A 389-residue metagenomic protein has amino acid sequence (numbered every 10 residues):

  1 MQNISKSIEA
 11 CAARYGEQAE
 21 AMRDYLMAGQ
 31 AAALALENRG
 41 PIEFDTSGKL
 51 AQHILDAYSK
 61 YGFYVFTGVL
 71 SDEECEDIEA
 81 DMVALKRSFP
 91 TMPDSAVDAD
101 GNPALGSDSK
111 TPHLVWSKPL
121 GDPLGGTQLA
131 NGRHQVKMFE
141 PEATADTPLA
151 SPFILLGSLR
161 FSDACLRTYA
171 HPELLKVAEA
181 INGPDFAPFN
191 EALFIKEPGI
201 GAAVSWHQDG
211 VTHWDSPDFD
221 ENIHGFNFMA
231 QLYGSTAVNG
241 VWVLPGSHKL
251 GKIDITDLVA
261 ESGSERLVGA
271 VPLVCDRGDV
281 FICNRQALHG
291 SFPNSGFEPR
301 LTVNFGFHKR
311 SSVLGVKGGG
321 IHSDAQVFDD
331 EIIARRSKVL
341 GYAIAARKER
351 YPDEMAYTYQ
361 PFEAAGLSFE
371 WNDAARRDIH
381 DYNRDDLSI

Functional and structural regions predicted by a protein language model:
Q2-A21, L26-E43, S88, G121 (+3 more regions): Non-heme Fe(II)/2-oxoglutarate
Q2-K60, T67-W206, T212: Non-heme Fe(II)-dependent double-stranded beta-helix
D163-L166, V177, W214-D218, A230-L232 (+2 more regions): Short helix-to-loop capping/linker segments positioned immediately adjacent to catalytic or ligand/cofactor-binding
P172-K176, F226, D276: A structural signal for well-ordered alpha-helical segments within the folded catalytic domains of diverse enzymes
N190-L193, F228-A230, V303-F307: A structural signal for short, well-ordered beta-strand segments
A192, E197, Q208-G210, A230-G234 (+1 more regions): Short, structured patches in soluble enzyme cores that scaffold and shape functional sites
S205-G225: Acidic, His- and aromatic-enriched active-site or binding-groove loops in soluble protein domains that engage sugars
N222-G225, Y233-F292, S312: Double-stranded beta-helix
